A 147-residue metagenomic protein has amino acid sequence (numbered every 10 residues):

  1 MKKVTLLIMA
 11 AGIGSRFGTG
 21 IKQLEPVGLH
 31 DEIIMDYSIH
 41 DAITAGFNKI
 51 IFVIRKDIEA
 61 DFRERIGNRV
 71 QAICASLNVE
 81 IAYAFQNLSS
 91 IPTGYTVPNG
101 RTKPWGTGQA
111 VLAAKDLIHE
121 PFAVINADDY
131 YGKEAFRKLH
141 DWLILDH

Functional and structural regions predicted by a protein language model:
K2-Q71: N-terminal glycine-rich phosphate-binding loop and ensuing alpha1 helix
M9-A10, A82-A84, V124-N126: Short beta-strand segments
G14, Y130-G132: A short, conserved beta-strand element in the Rossmann-like catalytic core that flanks the donor/metal-binding loop
M35, A114, D128: Residue-level signal for inorganic ion chemistry
D41, R65, A113-L117, K138 (+1 more regions): Alpha-helical scaffold segments in soluble metabolic enzymes
Q71-E120: Short phosphate-binding loop-to-helix
E120-Y130: Short beta-strand-to-loop acidic/aromatic patch adjacent to the donor-nucleotide binding site
G132-H147: Conserved donor-nucleotide/metal-binding helix-loop-beta segment in metal-dependent transferases, i.e., the alpha-helix
